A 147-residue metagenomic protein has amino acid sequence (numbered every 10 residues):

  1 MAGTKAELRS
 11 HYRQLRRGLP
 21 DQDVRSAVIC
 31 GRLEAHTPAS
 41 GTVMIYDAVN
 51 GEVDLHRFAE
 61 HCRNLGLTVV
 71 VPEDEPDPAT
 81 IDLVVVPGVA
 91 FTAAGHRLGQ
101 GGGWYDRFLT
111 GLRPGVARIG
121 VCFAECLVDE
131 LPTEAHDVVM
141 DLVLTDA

Functional and structural regions predicted by a protein language model:
M1-A79: N-terminal active-site beta-alpha-beta segment that forms phosphate/nucleotide-binding and substrate-recognition loops
E75-A147: Conserved phosphate- and dinucleotide-binding cores of soluble alpha/beta proteins, encompassing both enzyme active
